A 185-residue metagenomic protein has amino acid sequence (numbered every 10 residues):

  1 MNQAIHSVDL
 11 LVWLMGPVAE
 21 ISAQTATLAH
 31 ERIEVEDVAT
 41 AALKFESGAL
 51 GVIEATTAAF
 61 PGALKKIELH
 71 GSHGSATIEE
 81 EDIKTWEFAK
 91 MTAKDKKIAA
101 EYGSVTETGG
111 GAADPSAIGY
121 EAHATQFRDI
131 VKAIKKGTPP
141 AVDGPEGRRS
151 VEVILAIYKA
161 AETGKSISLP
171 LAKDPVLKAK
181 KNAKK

Functional and structural regions predicted by a protein language model:
M1-L50, T56-G62, P145: Rossmann-like dinucleotide-binding domain that binds NAD(P)(H)
H6, P139-V142, E152: Short, conserved clusters of charged catalytic residues that mark active-site and nucleotide-handling motifs
S7-V8, A124-R128, I154: A general structural signal for well-ordered alpha-helical segments in protein cores
G16, K132-K136, E162: Residues at helix-coil transition
T40, F45, I67-E68, S72-P145 (+2 more regions): C-terminal glycine/acidic-rich active-site capping loop/insertion
V52-A55, I78-E80: Beta-strand scaffold of nucleotide-dependent catalytic cores
V153-T163: Short arginine-rich
